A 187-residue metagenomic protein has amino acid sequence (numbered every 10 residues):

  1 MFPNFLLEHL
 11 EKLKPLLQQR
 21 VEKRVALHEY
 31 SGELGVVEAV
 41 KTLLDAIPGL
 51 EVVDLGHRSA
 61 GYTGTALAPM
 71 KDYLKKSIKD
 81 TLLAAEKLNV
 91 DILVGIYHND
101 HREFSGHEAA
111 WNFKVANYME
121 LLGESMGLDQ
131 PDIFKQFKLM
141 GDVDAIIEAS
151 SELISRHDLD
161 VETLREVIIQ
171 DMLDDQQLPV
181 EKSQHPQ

Functional and structural regions predicted by a protein language model:
M1-Q187: Iron-sulfur cluster-binding electron-transfer modules in prokaryotic oxidoreductases
